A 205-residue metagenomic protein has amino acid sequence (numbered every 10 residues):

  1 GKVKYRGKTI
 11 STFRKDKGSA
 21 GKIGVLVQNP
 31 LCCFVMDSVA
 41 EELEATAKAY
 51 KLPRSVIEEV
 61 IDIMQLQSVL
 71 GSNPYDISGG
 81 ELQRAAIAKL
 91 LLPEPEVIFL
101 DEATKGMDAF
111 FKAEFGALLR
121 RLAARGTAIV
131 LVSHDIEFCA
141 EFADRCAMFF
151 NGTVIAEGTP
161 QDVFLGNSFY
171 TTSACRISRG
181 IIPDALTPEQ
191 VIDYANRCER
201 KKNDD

Functional and structural regions predicted by a protein language model:
L52-V69: Conserved ABC ATPase "signature" region
N73-I77, E81: Conserved ABC ATPase signature
I98-D101: Catalytic Walker B motif of ABC-type/P-loop ATPase nucleotide-binding domains
S133-H134: H-loop/switch region of ABC-family ATPase nucleotide-binding domains
C139-E141: A short, surface-exposed alpha-helical micro-motif characterized by mixed small hydrophobic and charged/polar residues
T153-R176: Conserved beta-strand-loop-alpha-helix hinge in the C-terminal portion of ABC ATPase nucleotide-binding domains
Y170-D205: ABC ATPase nucleotide-binding domains
